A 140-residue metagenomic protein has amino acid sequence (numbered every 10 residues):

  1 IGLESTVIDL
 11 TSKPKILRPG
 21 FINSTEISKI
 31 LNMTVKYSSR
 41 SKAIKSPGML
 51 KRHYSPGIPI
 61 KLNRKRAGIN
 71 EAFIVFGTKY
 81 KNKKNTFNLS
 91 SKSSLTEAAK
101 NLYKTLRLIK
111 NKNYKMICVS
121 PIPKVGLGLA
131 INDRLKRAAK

Functional and structural regions predicted by a protein language model:
I1-K140: Active-site-adjacent structural elements in enzyme catalytic cores
